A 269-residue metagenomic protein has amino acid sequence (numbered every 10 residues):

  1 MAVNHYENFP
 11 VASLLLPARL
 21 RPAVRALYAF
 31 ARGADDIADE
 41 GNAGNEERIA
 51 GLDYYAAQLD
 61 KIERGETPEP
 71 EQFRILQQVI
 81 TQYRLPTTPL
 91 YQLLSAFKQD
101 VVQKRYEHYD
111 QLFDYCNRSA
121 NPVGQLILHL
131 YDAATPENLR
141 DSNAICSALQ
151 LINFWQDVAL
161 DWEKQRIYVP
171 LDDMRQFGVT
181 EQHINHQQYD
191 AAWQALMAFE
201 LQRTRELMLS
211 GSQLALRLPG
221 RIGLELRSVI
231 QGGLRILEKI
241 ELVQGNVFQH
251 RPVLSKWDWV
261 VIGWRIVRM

Functional and structural regions predicted by a protein language model:
M1-Q150, W155, A159-M269: Catalytic cores of Mg2+-dependent Asp-rich isoprenoid enzymes
